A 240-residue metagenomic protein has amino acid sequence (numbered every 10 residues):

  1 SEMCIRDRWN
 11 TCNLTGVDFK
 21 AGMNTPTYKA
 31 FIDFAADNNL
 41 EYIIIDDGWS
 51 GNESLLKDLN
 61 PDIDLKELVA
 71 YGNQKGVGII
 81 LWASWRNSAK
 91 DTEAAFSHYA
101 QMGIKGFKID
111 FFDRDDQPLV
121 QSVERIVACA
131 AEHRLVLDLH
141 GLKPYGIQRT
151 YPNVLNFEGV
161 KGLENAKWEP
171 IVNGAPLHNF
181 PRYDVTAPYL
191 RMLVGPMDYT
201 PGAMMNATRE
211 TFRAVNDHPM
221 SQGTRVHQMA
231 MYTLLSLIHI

Functional and structural regions predicted by a protein language model:
M3-I5, H239-I240: Short, small-residue-biased leader/transition segments that mark boundaries at the very start of proteins
N10-T27, W82-D91: Active-site mouth loops of central-metabolism enzymes
P26-D46: Catalytic domains of carbohydrate-active enzymes, especially glycoside hydrolases
A35, L137, L234: Conserved, mostly hydrophobic/aromatic
D46-M220: Aromatic- and carboxylate-enriched substrate-binding clefts and catalytic-loop regions of carbohydrate-active enzymes
R225-M229: Conserved active-site and cofactor/substrate-binding residues in soluble primary-metabolism enzymes
A230-L237: Catalytic cores of secreted or luminal carbohydrate-active enzymes
